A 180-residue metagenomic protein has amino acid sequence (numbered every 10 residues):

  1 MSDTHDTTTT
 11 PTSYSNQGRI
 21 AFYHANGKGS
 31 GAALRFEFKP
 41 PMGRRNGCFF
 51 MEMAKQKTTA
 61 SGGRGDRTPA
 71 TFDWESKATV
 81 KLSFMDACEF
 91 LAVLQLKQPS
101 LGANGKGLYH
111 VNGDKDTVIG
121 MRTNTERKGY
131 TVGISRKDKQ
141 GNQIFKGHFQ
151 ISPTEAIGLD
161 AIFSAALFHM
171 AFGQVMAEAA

Functional and structural regions predicted by a protein language model:
M1-D6: N-terminal intrinsically disordered, low-complexity, charge-rich
P11-T71: N-terminal domain-start interaction segment
F38-R45, V80-F84, T125, H148-I157: Short, low-complexity cationic-aromatic patches
T59-V80, G102-N104, Q140-I151: A cross-kingdom feature marking solvent-exposed beta-strand/loop segments within repeated, beta-rich binding/scaffold
R67-T71, A78-K97: Compact, well-ordered interaction domains used in eukaryotic information-processing assemblies
D86, A92-G105, L167-A180: Mixed-charge, Lys/Arg-enriched low-complexity segments
L101-R136: Intrinsic, low-complexity N-terminal interaction/targeting segments
S135-A180: Mixed-charge, glycine-accented linear interaction segment located at domain edges/termini
